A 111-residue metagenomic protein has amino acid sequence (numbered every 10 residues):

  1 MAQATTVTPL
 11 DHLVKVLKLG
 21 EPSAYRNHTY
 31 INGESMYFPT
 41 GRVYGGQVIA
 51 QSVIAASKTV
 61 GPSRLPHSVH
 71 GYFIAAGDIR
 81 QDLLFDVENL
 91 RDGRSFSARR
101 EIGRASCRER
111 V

Functional and structural regions predicted by a protein language model:
M1-R110: Terminal targeting signals and extreme-terminal segments of soluble enzymes
